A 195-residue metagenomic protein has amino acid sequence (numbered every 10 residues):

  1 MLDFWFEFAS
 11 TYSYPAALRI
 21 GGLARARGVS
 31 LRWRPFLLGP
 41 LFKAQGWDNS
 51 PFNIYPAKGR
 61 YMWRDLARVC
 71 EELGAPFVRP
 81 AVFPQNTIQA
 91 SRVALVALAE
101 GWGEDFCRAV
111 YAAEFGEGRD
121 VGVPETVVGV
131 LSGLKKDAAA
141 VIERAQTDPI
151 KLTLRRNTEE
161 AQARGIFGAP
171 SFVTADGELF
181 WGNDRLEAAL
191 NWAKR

Functional and structural regions predicted by a protein language model:
L2, E7-V29, R34, A109-R195: C-terminal cap of thioredoxin/glutaredoxin-like
Y14-E117: Structural alpha/beta surface segment adjacent to cysteine/selenocysteine redox centers across thiol/disulfide enzymes
